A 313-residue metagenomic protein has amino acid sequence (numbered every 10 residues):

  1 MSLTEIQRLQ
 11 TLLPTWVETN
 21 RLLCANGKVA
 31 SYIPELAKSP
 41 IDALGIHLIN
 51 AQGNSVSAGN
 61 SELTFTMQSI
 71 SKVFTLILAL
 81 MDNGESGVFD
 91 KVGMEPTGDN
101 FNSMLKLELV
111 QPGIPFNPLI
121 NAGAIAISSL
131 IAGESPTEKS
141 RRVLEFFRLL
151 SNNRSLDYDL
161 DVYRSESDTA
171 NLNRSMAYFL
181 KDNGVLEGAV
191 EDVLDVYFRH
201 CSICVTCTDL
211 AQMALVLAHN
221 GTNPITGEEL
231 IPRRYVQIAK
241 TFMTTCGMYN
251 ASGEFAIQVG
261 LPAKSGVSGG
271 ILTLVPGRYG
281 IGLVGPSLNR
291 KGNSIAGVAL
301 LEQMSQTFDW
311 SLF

Functional and structural regions predicted by a protein language model:
L3-A25, A79-Y197: Active-site-adjacent helix/loop patches that line small-molecule binding or acyl-intermediate pockets
P14, L76-I77, A124-S128, L144 (+6 more regions): Predominant activation on well-ordered alpha-helical scaffold segments within soluble catalytic domains
V17, N220-F313: Structured C-terminal helix/loop/strand segments within mature extracytoplasmic catalytic/sensor domains
R21-A58, L272-T273: A short, well-structured edge-of-sheet supersecondary motif
L36-S39, P115-N117, D168, G260-K264: Short Gly/Pro-enriched turn/cap motifs at secondary-structure boundaries
G53, T66-D90, M213, I281: Active-site SXXK
E62-T64: A short acidic/small-residue loop/turn micro-motif
T137, S167-A170, Y178-I238, K291-S294: Penicillin-binding protein/beta-lactamase superfamily catalytic region
